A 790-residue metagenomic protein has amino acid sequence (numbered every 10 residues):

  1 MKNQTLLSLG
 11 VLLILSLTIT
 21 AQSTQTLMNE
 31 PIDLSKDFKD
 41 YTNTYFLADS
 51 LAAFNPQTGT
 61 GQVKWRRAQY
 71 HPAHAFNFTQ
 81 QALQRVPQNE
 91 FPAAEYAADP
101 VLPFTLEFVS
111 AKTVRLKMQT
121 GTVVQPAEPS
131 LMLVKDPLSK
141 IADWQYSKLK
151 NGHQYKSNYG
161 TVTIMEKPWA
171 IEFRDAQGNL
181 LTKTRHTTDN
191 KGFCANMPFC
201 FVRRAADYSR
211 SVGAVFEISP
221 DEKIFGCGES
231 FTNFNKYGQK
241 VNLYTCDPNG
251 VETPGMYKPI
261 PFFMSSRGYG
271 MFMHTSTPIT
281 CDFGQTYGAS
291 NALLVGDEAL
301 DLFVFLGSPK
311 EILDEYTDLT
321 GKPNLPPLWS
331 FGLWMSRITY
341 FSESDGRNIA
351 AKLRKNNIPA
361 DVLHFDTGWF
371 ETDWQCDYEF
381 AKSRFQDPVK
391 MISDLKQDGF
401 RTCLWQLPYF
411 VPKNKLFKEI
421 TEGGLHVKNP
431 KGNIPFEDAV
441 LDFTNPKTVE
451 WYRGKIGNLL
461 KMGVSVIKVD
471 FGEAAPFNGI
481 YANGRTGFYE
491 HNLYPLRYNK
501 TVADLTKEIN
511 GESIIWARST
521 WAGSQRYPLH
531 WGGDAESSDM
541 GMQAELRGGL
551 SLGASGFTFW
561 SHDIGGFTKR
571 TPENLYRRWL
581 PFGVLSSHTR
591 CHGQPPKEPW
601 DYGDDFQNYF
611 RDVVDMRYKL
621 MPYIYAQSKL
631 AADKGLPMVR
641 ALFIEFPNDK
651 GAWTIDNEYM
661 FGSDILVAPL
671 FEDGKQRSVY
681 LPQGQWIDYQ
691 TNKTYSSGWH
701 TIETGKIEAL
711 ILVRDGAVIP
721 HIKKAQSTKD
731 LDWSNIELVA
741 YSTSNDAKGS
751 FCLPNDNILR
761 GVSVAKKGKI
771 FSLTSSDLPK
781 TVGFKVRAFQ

Functional and structural regions predicted by a protein language model:
M1-Q25: Bacterial Sec-dependent N-terminal signal peptides
A21-L319, N324-W329, I338, S342-A351 (+7 more regions): N-terminal accessory segment at the very beginning of proteins
T113-R115, Q154, T161, A170 (+22 more regions): Beta-sheet entry/capping signal
Q119-G121, E128-V134, P359-F610, E645-P647: Aromatic- and carboxylate-enriched substrate-binding clefts and catalytic-loop regions of carbohydrate-active enzymes
G121, W169, R267-Y269, S276-P278 (+17 more regions): Short, glycine-/Ser/Thr-/acidic-enriched flexible segments
F262, L353, L395, V502 (+1 more regions): Conserved, mostly hydrophobic/aromatic
N324-M335, D366-E379, L778: Short, conserved helix/loop micro-motifs enriched in His/Cys and acidic residues
L505, E512-S513, A522-H530, A544-E545 (+3 more regions): Catalytic core of carbohydrate-active enzymes
